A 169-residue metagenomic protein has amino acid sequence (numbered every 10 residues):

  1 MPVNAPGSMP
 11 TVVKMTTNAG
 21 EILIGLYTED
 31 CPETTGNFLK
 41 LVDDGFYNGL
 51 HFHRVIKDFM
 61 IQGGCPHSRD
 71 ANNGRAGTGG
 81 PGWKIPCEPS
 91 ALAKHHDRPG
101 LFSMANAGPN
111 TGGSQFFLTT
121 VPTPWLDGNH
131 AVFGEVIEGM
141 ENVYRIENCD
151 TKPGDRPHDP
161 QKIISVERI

Functional and structural regions predicted by a protein language model:
M1-I169: Cyclophilin-like peptidyl-prolyl cis-trans isomerases
